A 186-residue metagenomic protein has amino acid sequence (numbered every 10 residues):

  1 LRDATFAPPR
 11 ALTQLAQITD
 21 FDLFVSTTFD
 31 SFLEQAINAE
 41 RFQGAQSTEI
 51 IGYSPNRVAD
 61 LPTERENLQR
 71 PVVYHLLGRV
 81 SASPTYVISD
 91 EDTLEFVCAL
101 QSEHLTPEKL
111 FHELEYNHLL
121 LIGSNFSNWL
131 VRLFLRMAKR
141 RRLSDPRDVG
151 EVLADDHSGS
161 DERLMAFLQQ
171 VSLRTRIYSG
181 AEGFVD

Functional and structural regions predicted by a protein language model:
L1-T5: Metal-dependent phosphoesterase signature
F6, R10, Q17-D22, E40-Q46 (+3 more regions): SIR2/sirtuin-family catalytic core signature
V25: Basic- and aromatic-enriched surface patches that contact anionic nucleotides/nucleic acids
T28: Active-site glycine-centered loops adjacent to acidic/histidine catalytic or metal-binding residues that shape
G52-L61, S89-E108: Active-site glycine-rich loop that binds ribose-phosphate moieties when present
S54, L77-V80, S179-A181: Residues at the C-termini of beta-strands that transition into short coil/loop
V73-A82, Y86: Class I SAM-dependent methyltransferase SAM-binding "motif I" and its flanking Rossmann-like core
